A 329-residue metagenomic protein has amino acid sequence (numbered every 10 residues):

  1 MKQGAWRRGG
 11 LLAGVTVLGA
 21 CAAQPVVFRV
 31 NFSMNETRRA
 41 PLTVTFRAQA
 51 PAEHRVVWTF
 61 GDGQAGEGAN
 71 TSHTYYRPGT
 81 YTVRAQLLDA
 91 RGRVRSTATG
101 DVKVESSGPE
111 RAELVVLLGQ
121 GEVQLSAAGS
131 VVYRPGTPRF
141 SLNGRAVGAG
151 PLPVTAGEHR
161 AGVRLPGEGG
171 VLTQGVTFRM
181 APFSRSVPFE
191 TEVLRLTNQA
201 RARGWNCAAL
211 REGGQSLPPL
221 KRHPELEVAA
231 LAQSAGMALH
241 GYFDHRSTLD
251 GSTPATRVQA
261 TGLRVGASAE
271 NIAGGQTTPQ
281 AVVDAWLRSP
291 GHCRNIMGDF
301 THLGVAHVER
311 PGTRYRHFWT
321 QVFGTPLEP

Functional and structural regions predicted by a protein language model:
K2-L11: Bacterial N-terminal signal peptides that target proteins for export
G10-G19: Bacterial N-terminal signal peptides
L18-A181: Extracellular/lumenal mature domains of secreted and surface-exposed proteins
A40-P41, G92-V94, E212, P311-R316: Short, solvent-exposed loop/turn segments that connect beta-strands within catalytic domains and beta-strand-rich
G108-E110, R139, G144-R145, L249-P329: A well-ordered secondary-structure block
R145-G175, A230-A267, G274-Q276, D284: Structured core of small recognition/catalytic domains
T155-Q215, P326-P329: Intrinsically disordered, low-complexity, Pro/Ser/Thr/Asn/Gly/Ala-rich spacer/linker segments adjacent to signal
R185-T256, D299-L303: Short, well-ordered surface patches within globular domains
